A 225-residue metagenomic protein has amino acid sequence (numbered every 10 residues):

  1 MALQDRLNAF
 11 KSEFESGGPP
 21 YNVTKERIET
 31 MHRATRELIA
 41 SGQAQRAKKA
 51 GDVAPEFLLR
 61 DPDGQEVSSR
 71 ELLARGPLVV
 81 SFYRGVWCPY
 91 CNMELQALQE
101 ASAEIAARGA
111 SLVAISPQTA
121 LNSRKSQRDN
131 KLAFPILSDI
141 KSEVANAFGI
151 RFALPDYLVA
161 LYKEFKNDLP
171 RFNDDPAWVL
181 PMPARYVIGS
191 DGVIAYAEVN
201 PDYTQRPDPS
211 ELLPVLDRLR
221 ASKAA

Functional and structural regions predicted by a protein language model:
M1-R75, A177-A225: Non-globular targeting/processing and membrane-anchoring segments
F57, V80, C88-C91, I105 (+1 more regions): Hydrophobic packing within well-folded, soluble alpha/beta domains
S69-L98: Short active-site neighborhood of thiol/selenol oxidoreductases, capturing the structured segment around
E94-A147: Structural microenvironment flanking redox-active thiols in thiol-disulfide oxidoreductases
D139-Q205: Thiol/selenol-based redox catalytic cores and closely related redox-interacting motifs
